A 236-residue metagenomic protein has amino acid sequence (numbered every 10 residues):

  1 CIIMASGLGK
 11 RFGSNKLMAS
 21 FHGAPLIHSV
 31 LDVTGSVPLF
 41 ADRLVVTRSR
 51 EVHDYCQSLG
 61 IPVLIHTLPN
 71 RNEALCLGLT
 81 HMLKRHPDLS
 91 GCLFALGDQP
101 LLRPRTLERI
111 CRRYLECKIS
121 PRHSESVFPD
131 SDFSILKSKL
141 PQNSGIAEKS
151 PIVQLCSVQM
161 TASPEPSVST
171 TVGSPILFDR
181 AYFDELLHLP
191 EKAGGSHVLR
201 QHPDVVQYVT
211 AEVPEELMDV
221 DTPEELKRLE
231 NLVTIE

Functional and structural regions predicted by a protein language model:
C1, D184, H188-E236: Conserved alpha/beta core of the MobA/IspD/sugar-nucleotide pyrophosphorylase nucleotidyltransferase superfamily
C1-R50: N-terminal glycine-rich phosphate-binding loop and ensuing alpha1 helix
S20, L101, I176-L177, Y208 (+1 more regions): Short aromatic/basic micro-patch
L39, S58-G60, H202: Short, structured coil segments at secondary-structure junctions
E51-Q57: Acidic helix N-cap motif at the loop->helix transition within catalytic regions of sugar-transfer enzymes
L59-E73: Conserved donor nucleotide-binding strand/loop of the catalytic core
P69-R122, S134-K137, P141, E148-H188: Conserved beta-loop-beta/alpha segment of the NTase-like Rossmann-fold superfamily that binds/positions NTPs
